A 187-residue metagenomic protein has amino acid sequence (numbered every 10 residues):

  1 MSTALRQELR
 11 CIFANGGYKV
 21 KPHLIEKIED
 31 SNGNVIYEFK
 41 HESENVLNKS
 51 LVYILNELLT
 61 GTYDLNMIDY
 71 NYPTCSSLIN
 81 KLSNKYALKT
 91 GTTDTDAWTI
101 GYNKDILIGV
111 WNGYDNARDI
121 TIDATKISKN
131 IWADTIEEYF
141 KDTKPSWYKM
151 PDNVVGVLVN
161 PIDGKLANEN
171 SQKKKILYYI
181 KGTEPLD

Functional and structural regions predicted by a protein language model:
S2-L186: A penicillin-recognizing enzyme superfamily signal
